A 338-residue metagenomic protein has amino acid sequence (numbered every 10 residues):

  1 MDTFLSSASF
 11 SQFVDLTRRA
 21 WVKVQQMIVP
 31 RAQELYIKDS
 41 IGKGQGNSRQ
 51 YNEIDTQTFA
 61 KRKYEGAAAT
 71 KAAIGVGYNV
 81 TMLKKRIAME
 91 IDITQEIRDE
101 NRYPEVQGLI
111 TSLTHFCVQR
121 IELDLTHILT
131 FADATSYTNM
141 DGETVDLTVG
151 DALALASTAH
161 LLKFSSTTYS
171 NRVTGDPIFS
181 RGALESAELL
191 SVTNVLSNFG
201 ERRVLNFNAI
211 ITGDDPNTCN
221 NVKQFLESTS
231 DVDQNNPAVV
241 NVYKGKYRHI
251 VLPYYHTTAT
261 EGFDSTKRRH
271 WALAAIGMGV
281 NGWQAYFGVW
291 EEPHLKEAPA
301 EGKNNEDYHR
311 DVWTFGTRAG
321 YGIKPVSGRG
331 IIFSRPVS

Functional and structural regions predicted by a protein language model:
M1-I28: N-terminal alpha-helical "arm" segments
D2-A8, G150-V195, V204-A209, D215-S338: Sequence/fold signature of self-assembling virion shell proteins
F10, L35, G75, A298-E301: Short alpha-helical segments and helix-capping/turn motifs at coil-helix boundaries
K23-K85: Assembly/oligomerization interface modules of large self-assembling protein complexes
Y78-S136, I210, D311-T317: Long, contiguous amphipathic alpha-helices that act as assembly "spine/axial" helices in icosahedral shell and virion
N101-P104, G108, H115-L190: Alpha-helical scaffold segments that mediate packing/assembly in large oligomeric complexes
A134, S197-V204: Surface-exposed acidic, glycine-flexible loop patches that form ligand/cofactor-binding and adhesion interfaces
